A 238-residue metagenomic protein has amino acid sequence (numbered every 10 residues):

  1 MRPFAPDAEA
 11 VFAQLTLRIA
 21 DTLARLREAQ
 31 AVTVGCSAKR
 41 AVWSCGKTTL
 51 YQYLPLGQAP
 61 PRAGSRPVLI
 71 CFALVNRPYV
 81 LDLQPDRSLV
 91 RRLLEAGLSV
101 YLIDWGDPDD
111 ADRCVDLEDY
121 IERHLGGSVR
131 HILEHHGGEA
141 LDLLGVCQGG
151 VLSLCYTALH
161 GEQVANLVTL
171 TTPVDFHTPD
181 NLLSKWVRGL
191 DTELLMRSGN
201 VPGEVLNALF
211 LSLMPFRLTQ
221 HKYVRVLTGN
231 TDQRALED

Functional and structural regions predicted by a protein language model:
M1-A5, E134, G138, L152-D238: Alpha/beta-hydrolase-fold enzymes
M1-G35: N-terminal targeting or regulatory segments adjacent to alpha/beta-hydrolase or S9 domains
E28, G35-D109: Short, surface-exposed "cap/lid" segments of acyl-processing enzymes
P85-S88, D119, K185-W186: Glycine-rich, phosphate-binding/catalytic loops in enzymes
D112-C114, D180: Conserved catalytic-core motifs of eukaryotic protein kinase domains, centered on the activation segment
C114-H135: Alpha/beta-hydrolase active-site loop
L144-G149, S153: Gly/Ala-rich beta-loop-alpha elbow adjacent to hydrolase catalytic centers
